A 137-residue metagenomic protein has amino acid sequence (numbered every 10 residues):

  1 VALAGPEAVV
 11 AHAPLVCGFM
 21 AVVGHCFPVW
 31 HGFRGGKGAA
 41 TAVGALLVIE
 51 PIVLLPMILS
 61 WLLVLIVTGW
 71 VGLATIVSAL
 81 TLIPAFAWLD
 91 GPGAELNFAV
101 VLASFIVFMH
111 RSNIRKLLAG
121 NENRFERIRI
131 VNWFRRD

Functional and structural regions predicted by a protein language model:
V1-V16, L47-L54, A87-F98: Helix-coil boundary and interhelical linker segments in multi-pass alpha-helical membrane proteins
L3-A4, C26-A40, L65-I76, M109-D137: Interhelical loop and helix-boundary elements at the membrane-water interface of polytopic inner-membrane proteins
E7-V10, P14, R34, L54 (+2 more regions): A short glycine-/small-residue-rich loop at the edge of a beta-strand within enzyme catalytic domains
H12-L15, F19, L55, I76 (+2 more regions): General structural feature for long, well-ordered alpha-helical segments within catalytic domains of soluble enzymes
M20, G24, G38-T68, L80-D90: Interfacial segments of multi-pass membrane proteins
L55, V71-A79, G91-L102: Loop-to-transmembrane alpha-helix initiation sites
P92-G120: Alpha-helical transmembrane segments and their immediate juxtamembrane flanks in integral membrane proteins
